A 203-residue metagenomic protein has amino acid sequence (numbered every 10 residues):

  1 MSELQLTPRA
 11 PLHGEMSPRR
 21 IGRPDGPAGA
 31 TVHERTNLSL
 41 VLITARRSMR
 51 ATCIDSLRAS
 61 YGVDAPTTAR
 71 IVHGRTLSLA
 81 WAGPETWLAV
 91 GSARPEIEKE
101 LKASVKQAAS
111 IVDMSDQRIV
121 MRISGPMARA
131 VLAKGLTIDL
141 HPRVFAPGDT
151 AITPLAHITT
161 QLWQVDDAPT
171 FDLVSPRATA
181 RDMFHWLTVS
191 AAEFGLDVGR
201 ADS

Functional and structural regions predicted by a protein language model:
M1-S203: Basic, glycine/lysine-rich polyanion-binding surfaces/domains
